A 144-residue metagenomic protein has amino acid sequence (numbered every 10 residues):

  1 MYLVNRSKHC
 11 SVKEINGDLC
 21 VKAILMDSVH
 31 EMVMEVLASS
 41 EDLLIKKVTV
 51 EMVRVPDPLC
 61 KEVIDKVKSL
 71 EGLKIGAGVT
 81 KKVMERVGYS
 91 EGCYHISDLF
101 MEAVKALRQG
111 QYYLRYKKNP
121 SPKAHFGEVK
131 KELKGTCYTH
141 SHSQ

Functional and structural regions predicted by a protein language model:
M1-N16: Short, Gly/Pro- and small/polar-rich lid/capping loops
K13-D18, I24-Q144: Active-site- and interface-proximal helix/loop "cap" or "latch" segments in soluble metabolic and energy-transducing
